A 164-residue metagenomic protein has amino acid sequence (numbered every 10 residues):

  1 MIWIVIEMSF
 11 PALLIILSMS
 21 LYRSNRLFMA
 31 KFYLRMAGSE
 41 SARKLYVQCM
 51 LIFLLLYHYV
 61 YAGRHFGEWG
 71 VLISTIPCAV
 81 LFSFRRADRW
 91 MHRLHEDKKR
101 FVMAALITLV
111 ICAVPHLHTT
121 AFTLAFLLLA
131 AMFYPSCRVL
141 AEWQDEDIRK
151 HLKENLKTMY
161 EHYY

Functional and structural regions predicted by a protein language model:
M1-M8, L56-I73, W90-H95, I111-L127: Membrane-helix interface and helix-disruption motif detector
W3-M29: N-terminal signal-anchor/start-transfer transmembrane helix
S18-R26, M50-G63, I76-W90: Canonical alpha-helical transmembrane segments
Y22-A37, F82-R100, A141-R149: Cytoplasmic membrane-interface regions of multi-pass membrane proteins
F32-E68: Membrane-helix boundary elements
C49-Y59, V102-A113: Hydrophobic, membrane-inserted alpha-helices
I73-R85, A125-V139: Alpha-helical transmembrane segments and their membrane-interface exit regions
V139-Y164: Short, highly charged, low-complexity non-transmembrane loops/tails of multi-pass membrane proteins
